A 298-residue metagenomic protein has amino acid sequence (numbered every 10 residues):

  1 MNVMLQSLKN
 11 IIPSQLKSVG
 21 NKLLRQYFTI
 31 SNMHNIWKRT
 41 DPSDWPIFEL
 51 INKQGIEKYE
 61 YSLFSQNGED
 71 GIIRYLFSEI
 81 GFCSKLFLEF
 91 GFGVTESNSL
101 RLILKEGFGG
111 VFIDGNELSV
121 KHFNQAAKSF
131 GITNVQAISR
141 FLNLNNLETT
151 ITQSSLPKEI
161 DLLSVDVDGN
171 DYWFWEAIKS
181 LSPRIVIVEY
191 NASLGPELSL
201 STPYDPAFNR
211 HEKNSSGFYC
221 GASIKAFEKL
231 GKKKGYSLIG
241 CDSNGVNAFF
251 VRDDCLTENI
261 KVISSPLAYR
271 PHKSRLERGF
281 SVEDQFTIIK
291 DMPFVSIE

Functional and structural regions predicted by a protein language model:
L8-D44: N-terminal auxiliary segments of SAM/dcSAM-dependent transferases
S31-G81, F87-L88, T150, E197-E298: Rossmann-like AdoMet/SAM-dependent catalytic core
E57-Q153, P157-V165, A192-G195: SAM cofactor-binding core of SAM-dependent methyltransferases, primarily the Rossmann-like beta-alpha-beta module
E89, F112, S164, I185-E189 (+2 more regions): A structural signal for short, well-ordered beta-strand segments and their strand-loop junctions that often border
K105-E106, L181, K234: Short, structured coil segments at secondary-structure junctions
F123, I151, F174-I178, F250: Hydrophobic packing residues within well-ordered alpha-helices of enzyme cores
N134-A137, W173-E212: A short alpha/beta connector and helix-capping loop motif
S164-F174: Active-site glycine- and acidic-residue-rich loops that bind and position anionic ligands or nucleotide-like cofactors
